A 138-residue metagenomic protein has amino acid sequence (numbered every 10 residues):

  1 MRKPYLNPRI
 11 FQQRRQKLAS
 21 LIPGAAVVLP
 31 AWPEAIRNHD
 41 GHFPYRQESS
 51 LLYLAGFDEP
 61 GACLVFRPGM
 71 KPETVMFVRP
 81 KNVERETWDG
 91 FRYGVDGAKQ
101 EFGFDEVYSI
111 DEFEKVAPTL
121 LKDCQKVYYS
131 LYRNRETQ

Functional and structural regions predicted by a protein language model:
M1-Q138: A composition/biophysics-driven feature that prefers long, compositionally simple stretches
